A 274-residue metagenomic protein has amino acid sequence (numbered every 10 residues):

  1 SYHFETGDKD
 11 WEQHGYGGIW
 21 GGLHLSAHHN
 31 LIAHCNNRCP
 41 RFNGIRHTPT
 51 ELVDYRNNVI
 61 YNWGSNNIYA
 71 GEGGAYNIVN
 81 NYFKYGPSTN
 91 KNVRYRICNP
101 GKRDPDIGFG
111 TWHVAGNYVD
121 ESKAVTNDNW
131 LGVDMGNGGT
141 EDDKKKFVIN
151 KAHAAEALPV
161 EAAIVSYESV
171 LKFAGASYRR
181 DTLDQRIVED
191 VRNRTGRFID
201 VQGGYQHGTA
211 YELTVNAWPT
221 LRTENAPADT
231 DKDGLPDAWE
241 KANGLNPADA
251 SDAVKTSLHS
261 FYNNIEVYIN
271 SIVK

Functional and structural regions predicted by a protein language model:
S1-D10, G15-F42, T50-G64, A75-P87 (+1 more regions): Right-handed parallel beta-helix
F4-D8, Y16-G22, R38-H47, N66-E72 (+3 more regions): Glycine-rich beta-solenoid repeat tracts in large extracellular/virion proteins
H28-H29, V188, P236, E266: Non-transmembrane alpha-helical segments in soluble domains of secreted/periplasmic/extracellular proteins
F83, P87, N92-L221: Long, ordered, amphipathic alpha-helical scaffolds
E212-K274: Extracellular calcium-associated, cysteine-rich motifs in secreted modular proteins
